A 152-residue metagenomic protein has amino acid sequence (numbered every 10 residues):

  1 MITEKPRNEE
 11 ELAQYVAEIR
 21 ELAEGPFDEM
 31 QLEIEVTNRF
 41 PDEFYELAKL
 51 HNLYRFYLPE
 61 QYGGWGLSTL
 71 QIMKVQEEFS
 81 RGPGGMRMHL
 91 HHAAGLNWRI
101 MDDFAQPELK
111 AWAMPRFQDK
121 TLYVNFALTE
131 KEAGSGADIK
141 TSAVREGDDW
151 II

Functional and structural regions predicted by a protein language model:
M1-H91, D103, W112, R116: Amphipathic, small/basic residue-rich leader segments at the start of a protein or domain
N52, P59, V75, N97 (+3 more regions): Hydrophobic/aromatic pocket-lining and membrane-interface residues
G64-W65, E108-I152: Glycine-rich, Trp-frequent "lid" loop and neighboring beta-strands that shape and gate the flavin cofactor pocket
T69-E78, G95-M101, L122-S135: Hydrophobic transmembrane alpha-helix bundles
R87-E108, A137: N-terminal glycine-rich flavin-associated loop
